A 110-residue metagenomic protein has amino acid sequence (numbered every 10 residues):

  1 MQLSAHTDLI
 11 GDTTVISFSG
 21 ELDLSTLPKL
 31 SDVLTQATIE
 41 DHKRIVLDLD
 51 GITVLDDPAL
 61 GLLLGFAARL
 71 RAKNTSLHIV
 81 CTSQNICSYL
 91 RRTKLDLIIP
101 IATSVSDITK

Functional and structural regions predicted by a protein language model:
L3-D32, L49-G51: STAS-typified acidic loop motif
L24-I98: Amphipathic alpha-helical interaction surfaces in cytosolic regulatory modules
I99-S104: Short acidic-hydrophobic, aromatic-tinged amphipathic segments that line or gate anion-handling sites
D107-I108: Short alpha-helical segment
